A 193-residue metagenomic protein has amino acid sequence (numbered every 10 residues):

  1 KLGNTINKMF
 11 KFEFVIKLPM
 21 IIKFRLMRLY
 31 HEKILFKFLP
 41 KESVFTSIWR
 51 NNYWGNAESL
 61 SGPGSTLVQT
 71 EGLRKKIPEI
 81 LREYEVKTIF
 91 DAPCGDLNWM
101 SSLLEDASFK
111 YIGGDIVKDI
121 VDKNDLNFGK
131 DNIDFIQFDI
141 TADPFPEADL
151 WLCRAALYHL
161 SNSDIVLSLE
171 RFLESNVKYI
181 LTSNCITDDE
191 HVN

Functional and structural regions predicted by a protein language model:
L2-A148, L160-N193: Class I (Rossmann-like) S-adenosyl-L-methionine-dependent methyltransferase catalytic domain, capturing the SAM-binding
L152: A conserved beta-strand element that flanks and buttresses the S-adenosyl-L-methionine
A156: Hydrophobic adenine-recognition pocket in adenosine-nucleotide-binding enzymes
